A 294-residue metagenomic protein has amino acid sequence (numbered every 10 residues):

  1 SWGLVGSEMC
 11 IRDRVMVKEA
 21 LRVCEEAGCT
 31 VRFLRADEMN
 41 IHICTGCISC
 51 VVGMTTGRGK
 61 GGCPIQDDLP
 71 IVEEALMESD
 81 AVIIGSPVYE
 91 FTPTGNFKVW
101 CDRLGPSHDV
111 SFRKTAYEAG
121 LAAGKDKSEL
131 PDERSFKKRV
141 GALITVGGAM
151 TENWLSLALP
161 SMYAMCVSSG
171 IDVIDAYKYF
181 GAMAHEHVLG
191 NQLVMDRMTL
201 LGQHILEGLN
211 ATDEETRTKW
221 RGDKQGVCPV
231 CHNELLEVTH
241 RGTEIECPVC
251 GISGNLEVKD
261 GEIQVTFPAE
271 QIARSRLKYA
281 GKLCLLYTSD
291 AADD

Functional and structural regions predicted by a protein language model:
S1-G6, I11, Y287, A292: Single conserved hydrophobic/aromatic residue that forms the stacking wall/gate of nucleotide- or nucleobase-binding
E19-C29: A short, Lys/Arg-enriched amphipathic alpha-helix followed by its capping loop at the start of a domain
T30-E38: A short beta-strand-loop structural module common to alpha/beta enzyme folds
D37-G57, H187: N-terminal beta-loop-helix "entrance" segment that forms/cooperates in small-molecule cofactor or anionic ligand
T45-I48, P64, P229, P248: Cys/His/Pro-rich metal-binding microdomains
G61-C166: Helix-loop-strand module that forms the ligand-binding subsite of alpha/beta enzymes
P70-L104, E257-D294: Long, charge-rich boundary regions
S156, P160-L256, D260-E262: Glycine-rich phosphate/pyrophosphate-binding loop and the adjoining helix
